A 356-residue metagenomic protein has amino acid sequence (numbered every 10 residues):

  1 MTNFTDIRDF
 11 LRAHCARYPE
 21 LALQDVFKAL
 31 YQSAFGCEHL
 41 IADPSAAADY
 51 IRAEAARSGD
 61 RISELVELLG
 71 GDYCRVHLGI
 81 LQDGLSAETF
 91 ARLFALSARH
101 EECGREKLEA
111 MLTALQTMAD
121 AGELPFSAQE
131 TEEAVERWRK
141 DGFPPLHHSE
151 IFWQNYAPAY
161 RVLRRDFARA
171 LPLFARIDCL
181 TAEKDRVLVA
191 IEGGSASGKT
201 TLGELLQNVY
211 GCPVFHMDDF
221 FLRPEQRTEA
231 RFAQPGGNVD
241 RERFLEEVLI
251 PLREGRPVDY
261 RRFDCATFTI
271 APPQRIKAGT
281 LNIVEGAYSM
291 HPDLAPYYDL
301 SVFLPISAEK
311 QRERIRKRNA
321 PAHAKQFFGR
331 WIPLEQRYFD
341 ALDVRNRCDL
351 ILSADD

Functional and structural regions predicted by a protein language model:
M1-W153: Long, basic/Gly/Ser/Thr-rich N-terminal segments that mediate initial subcellular attachment or targeting
N155-T181: N-terminal pre-Walker A segment at the start of P-loop NTPase domains
L188-A190: Short hydrophobic/aromatic beta-strand immediately N-terminal to the Walker A/P-loop
G194: P-loop (Walker A) phosphate-binding loop of NTP-binding proteins
K199: Conserved lysine of the Walker
L202-G203, Q207: Post-Walker A alpha-helix
Y210-H216, F220-R275, L281-V284: Conserved nucleotide-sensing/catalytic segment adjacent to the nucleotide-binding pocket in NTP-handling enzymes
I270-R318: ATP-dependent NMP and nucleoside kinases share a basic, alpha-helical "lid"
